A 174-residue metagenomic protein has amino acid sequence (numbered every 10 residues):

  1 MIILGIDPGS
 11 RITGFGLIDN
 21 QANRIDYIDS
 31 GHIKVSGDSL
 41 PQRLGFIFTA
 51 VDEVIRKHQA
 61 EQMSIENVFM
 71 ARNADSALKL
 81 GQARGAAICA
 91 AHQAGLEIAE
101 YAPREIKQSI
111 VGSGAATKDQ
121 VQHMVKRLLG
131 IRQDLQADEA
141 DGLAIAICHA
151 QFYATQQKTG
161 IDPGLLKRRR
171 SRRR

Functional and structural regions predicted by a protein language model:
M1-R174: Phosphate- and other anionic-substrate recognition elements at nucleic-acid/protein interfaces
